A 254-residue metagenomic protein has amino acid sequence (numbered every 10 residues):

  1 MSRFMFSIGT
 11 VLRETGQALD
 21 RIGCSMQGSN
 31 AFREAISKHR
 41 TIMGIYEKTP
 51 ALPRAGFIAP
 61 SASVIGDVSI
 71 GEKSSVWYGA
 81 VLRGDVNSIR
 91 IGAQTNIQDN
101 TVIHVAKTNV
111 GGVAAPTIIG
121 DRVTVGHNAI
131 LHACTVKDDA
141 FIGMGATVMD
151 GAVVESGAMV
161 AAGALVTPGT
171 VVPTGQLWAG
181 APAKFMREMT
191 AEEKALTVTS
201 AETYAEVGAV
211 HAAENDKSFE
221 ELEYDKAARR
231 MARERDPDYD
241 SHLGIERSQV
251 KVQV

Functional and structural regions predicted by a protein language model:
M1-K73, I245-S248, V252: Extended, small-residue-rich solenoid/repeat segments and analogous flexible loops that form exposed scaffolds
D20, C24-E47, D85, A93 (+2 more regions): Glycine-rich hexapeptide-repeat left-handed beta-helix
P53-G92, N96-I97, T101-K107: A positional/architectural concept
T124: Short proline/glycine- and basic residue-enriched helix-capping loop/turn segments at helix->loop/beta transitions
A146, Q253-V254: Eukaryotic intrinsically disordered, low-complexity regions enriched in proline/serine/threonine/glycine
